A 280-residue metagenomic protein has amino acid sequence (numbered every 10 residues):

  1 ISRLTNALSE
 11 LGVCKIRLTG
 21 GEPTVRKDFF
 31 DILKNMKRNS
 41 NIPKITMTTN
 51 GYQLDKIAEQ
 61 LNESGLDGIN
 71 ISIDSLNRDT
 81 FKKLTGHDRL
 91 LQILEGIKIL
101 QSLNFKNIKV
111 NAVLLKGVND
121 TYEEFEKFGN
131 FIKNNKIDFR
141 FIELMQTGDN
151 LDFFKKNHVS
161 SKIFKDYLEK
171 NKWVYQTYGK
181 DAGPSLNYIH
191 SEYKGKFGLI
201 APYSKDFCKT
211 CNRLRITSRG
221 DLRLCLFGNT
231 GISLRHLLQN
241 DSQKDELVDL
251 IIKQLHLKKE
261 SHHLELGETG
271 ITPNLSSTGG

Functional and structural regions predicted by a protein language model:
I1-L18, E22-I142: Radical SAM/AdoMet-radical enzyme domain recognition
K127, K133-N134, L144-G280: Auxiliary Fe-S-binding modules of radical SAM enzymes
